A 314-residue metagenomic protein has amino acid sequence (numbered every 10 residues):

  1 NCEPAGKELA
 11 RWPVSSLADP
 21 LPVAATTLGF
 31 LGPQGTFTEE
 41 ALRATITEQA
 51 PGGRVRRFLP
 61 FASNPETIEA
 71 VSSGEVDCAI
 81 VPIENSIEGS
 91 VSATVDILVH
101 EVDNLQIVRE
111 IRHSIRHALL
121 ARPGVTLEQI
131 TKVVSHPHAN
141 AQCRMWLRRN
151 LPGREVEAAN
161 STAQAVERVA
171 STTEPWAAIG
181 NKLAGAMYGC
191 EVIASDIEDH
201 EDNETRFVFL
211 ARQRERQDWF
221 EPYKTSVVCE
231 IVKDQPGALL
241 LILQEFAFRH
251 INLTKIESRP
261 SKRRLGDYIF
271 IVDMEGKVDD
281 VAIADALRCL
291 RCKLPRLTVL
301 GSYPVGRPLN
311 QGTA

Functional and structural regions predicted by a protein language model:
N1-A314: Domain-level signature for soluble enzymes in the chorismate/prephenate branch of the shikimate pathway
